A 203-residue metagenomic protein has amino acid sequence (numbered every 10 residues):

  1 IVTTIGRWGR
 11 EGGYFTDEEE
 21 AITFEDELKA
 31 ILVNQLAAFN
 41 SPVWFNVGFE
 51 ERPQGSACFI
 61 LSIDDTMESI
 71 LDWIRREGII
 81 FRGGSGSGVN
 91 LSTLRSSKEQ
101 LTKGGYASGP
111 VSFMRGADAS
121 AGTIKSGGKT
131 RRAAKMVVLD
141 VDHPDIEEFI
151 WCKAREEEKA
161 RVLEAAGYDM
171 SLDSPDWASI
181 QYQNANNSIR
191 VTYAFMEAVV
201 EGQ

Functional and structural regions predicted by a protein language model:
I1-Q203: Extended catalytic cores of very large enzyme megasubunits
